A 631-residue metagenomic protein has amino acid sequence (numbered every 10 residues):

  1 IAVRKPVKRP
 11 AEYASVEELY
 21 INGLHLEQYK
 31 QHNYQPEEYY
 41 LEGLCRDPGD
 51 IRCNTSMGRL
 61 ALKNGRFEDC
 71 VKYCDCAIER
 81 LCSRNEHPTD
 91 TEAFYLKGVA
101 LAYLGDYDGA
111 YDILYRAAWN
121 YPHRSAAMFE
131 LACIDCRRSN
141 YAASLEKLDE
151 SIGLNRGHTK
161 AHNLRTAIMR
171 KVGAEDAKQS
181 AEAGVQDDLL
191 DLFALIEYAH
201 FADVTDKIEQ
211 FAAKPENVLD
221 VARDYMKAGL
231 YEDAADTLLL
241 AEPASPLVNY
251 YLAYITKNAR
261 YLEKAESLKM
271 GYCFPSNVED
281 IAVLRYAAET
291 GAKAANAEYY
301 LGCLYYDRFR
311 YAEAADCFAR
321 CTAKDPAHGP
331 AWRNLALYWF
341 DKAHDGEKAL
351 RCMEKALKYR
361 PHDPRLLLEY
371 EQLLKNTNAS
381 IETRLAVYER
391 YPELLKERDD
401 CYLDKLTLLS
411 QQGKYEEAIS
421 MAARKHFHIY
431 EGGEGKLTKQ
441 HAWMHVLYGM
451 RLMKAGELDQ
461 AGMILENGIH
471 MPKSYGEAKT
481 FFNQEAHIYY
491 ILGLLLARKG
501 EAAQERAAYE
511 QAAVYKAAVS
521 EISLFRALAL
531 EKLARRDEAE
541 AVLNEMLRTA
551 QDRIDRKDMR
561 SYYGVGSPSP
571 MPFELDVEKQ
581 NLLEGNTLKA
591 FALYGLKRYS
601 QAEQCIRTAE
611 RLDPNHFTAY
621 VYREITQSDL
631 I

Functional and structural regions predicted by a protein language model:
P6-A11, E79-D90, D206-Q210, A282-G291 (+4 more regions): Flexible helix-coil transition and linker loops at the boundaries of alpha-helical arrays
E17-E18, R52, E92, A126 (+14 more regions): Start-of-helix register in tetratricopeptide repeats
L24-H25, R59, V99, C133 (+14 more regions): Residue-level recognition of tetratricopeptide repeat
K30-Q31, G65, G105, S139 (+12 more regions): Residue-level detector of the short coil/turn that links helix A to helix B within each tetratricopeptide repeat
P36, C70, A110, S144 (+12 more regions): Single-residue signature of alpha-solenoid repeat helices
R46, R80-E86, N120, L154 (+13 more regions): Structural marker of alpha-solenoid helical repeat scaffolds
